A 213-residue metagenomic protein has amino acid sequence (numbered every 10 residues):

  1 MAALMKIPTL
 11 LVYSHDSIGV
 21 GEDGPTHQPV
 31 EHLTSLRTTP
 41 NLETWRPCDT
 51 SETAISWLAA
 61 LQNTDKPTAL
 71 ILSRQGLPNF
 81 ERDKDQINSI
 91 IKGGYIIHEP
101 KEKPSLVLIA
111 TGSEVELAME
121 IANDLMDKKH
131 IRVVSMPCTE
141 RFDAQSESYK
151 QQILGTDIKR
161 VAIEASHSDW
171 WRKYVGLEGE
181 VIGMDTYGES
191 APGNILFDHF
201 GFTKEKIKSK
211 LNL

Functional and structural regions predicted by a protein language model:
M1, S35, A59, K173: Hydrophobic/aromatic ligand-binding patch that stacks against planar heteroaromatic rings of cofactors or nucleotides
A2-D16, S35-T38: A glycine-rich helix N-cap at a beta->alpha junction
G19-P25, P29, T53, Q62-L213: Thiamine diphosphate
C48: TRNA-recognition modules of translation machinery and tRNA-sensing kinases, especially anticodon-binding
